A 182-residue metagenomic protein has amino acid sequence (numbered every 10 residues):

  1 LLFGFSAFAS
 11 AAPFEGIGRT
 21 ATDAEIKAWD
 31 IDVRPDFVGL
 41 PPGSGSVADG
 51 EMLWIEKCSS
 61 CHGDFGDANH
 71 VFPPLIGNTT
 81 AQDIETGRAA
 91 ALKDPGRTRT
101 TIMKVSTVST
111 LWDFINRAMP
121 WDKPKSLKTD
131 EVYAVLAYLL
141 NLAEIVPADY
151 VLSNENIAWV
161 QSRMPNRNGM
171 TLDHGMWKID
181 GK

Functional and structural regions predicted by a protein language model:
L1-S6: Bacterial N-terminal signal peptides
A9-A11: Boundary at the C-terminal end of the N-terminal hydrophobic targeting segment
G16-L53, N69, P120-P124: Electrostatic cytochrome c docking/interface patches
E25, S46, T107, L111 (+1 more regions): Stable alpha-helical elements in mature extracytoplasmic
G50, W54-F65, L75, V135-L139: The canonical Cys-X-X-Cys-His
E51, G66-L111, P120, N154-A158: Gly/Gly-Pro-rich "capping" loops immediately C-terminal to redox-active cysteine motifs in periplasmic/lumenal
R88-A89, D122-K182: Flexible coil segments in periplasmic/lumen-exposed cytochrome c-class electron-transfer proteins
